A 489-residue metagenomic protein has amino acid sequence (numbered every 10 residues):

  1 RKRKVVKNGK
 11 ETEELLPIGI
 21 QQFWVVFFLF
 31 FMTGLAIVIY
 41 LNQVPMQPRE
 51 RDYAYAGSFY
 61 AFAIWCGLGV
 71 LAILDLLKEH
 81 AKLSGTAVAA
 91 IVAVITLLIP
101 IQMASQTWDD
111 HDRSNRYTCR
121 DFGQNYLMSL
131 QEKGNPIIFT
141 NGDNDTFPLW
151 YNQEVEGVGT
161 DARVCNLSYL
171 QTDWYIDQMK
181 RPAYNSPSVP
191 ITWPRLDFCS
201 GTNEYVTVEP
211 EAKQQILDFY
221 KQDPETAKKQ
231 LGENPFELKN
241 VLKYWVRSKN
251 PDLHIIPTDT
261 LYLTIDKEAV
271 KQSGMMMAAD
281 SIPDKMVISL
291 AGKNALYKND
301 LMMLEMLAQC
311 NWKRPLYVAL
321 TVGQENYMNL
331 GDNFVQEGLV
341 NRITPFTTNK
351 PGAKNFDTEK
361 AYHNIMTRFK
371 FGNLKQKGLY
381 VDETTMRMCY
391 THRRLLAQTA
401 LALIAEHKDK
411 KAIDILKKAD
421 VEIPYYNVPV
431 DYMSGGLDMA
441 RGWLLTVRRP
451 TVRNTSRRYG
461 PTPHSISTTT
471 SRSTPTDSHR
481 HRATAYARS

Functional and structural regions predicted by a protein language model:
R1-A56, A61-N135, F147-S489: ER/secretory pathway lumenal C-terminal domains and tails of membrane proteins involved in glycoprotein biogenesis
